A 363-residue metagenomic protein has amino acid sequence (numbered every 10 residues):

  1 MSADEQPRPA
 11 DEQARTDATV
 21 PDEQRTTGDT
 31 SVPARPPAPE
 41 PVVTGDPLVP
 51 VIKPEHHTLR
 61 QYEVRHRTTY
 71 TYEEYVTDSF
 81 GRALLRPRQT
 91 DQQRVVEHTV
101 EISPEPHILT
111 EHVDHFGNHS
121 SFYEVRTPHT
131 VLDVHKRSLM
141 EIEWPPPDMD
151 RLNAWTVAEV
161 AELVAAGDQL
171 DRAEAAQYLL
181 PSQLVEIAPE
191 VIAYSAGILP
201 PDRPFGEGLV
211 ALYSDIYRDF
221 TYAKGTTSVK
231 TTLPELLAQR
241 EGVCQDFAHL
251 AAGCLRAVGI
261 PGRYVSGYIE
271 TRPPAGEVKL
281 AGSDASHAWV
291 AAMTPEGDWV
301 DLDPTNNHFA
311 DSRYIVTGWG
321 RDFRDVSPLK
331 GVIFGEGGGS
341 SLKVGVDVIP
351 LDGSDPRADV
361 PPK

Functional and structural regions predicted by a protein language model:
S2-A165: Intrinsically disordered, low-complexity N-terminal segments that are enriched in acidic
A3-D4, D17, V210, S214 (+2 more regions): Hydrophobic/aromatic-rich core segments of domains that either
P39, V43-T44, H57, R324-K363: Short hairpin/turn module used for nucleic-acid contact or packing/dimerization
H57, L237-E241, K279: Alpha-helix N-cap/helix-initiation motif
H66-T68, K136-S138, L212, V290 (+1 more regions): A structural signal for short, well-ordered beta-strand segments
T71, Y194, I198, T232-L236 (+2 more regions): Short, hydrophobic/aromatic alpha-helical segments in well-folded domains
Y72, M140, T294, V348-P350: Short beta-strand segments enriched in hydrophobic/aromatic residues within well-folded beta-rich domains
A158-G242, V258, R321-F323, G338 (+1 more regions): Secondary-structure boundary elements
